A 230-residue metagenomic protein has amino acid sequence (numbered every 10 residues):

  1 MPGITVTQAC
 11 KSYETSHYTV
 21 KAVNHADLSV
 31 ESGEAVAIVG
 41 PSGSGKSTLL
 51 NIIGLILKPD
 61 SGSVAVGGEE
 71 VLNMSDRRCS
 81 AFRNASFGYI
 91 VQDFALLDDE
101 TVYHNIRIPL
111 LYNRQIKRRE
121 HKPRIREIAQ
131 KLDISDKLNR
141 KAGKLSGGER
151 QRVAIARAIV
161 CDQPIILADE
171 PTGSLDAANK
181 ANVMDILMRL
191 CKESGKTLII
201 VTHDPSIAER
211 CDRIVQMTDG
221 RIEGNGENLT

Functional and structural regions predicted by a protein language model:
M1-P2, E227-T230: Short, Lys/Arg-enriched, disordered terminal segments
G3-I4, A9-R210, I214-M217: ABC family nucleotide-binding domain
I214-E227: H-loop (His-switch) and adjacent beta-strand-loop-beta switch element of ABC-type ATPase nucleotide-binding domains
